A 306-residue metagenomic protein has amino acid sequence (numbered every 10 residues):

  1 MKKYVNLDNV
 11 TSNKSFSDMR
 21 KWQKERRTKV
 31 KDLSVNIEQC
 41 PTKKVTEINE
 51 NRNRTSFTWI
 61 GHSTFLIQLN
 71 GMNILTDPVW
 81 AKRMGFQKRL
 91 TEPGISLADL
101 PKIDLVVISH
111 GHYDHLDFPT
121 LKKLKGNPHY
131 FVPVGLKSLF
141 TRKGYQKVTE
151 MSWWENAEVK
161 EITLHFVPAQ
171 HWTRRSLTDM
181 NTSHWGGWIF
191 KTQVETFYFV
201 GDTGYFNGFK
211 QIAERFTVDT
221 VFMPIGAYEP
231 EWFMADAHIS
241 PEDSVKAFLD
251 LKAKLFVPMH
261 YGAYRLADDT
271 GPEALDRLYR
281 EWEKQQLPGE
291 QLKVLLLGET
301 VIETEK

Functional and structural regions predicted by a protein language model:
M1-M84, G94-D99, F190-F199, D219-G226: Metallo-beta-lactamase
K2-V10, L105, H129-F131, G135-L139 (+2 more regions): Cap/insert and terminal regions of metallo-dependent hydrolase folds
D32-R52, P133-E195, R277-E299, E303-E305: Metallo-beta-lactamase
S56-T58, F86-P93, G111, G201-T203 (+1 more regions): Short gly/ser/thr-rich secondary-structure transition/capping motifs
I67, D77, H110, L164 (+4 more regions): Divalent metal-coordination and catalytic microenvironments
P78-P93, R174-S176, P230-A237: Acidic/histidine-rich helix-loop elements that form or flank divalent-metal/phosphate-binding sites at the catalytic
P78-W80, G111, A169-Q170, G201-T203 (+2 more regions): Active-site metal-binding loops of divalent metal-dependent hydrolases
F86-V132, K147, T217-F222: Active-site metal-binding motif and surrounding structural segment of the metallo-beta-lactamase
